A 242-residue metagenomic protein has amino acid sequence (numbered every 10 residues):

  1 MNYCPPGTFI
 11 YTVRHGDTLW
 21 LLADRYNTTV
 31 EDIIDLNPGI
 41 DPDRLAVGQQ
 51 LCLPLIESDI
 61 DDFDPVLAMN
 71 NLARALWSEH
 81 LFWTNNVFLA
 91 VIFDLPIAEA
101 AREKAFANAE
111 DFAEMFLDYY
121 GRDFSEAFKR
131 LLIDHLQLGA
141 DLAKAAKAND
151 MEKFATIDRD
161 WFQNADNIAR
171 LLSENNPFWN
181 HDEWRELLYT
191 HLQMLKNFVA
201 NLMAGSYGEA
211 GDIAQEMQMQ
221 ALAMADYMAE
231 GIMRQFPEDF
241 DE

Functional and structural regions predicted by a protein language model:
M1-T28, Q49, E57-S58: Primarily a LysM-type cell-wall glycan-binding module
E31: Key DNA-contact positions within bacterial/archaeal DNA-binding proteins
L36-I40: Short alpha-helix capping/helix-loop boundary micro-motifs
I60-D62, V87-A98, A113-F124: Helix-loop segments that flank and shape redox-cofactor active sites
P65-L72, L76-V91, R102-A105, A109 (+1 more regions): C-terminal amphipathic alpha-helix
A113-Y120, F124, G139-K147, A169-S173: Membrane-helix exit/interface motif
